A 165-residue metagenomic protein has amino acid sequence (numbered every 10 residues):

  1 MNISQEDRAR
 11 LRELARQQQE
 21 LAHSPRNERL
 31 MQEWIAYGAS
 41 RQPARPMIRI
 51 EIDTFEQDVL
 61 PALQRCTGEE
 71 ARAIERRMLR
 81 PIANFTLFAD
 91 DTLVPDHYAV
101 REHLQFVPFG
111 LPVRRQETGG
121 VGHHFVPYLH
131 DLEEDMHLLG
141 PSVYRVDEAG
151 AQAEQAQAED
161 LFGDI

Functional and structural regions predicted by a protein language model:
M1-I165: Catalytic cores of TIM-barrel enzymes
